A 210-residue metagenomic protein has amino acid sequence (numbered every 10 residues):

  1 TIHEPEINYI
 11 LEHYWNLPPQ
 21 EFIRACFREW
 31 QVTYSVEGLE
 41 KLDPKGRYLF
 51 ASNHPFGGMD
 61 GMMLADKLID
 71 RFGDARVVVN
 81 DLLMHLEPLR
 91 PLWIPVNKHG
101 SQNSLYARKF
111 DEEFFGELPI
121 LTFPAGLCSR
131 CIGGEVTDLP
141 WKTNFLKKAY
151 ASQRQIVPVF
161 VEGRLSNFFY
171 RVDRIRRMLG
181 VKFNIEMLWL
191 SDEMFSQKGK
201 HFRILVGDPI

Functional and structural regions predicted by a protein language model:
T1-A51, G61-M63, D70-F72, L83 (+1 more regions): Membrane-anchoring hydrophobic helices of lipid-metabolizing enzymes
E12, A25-Q31, V96-Q102, G134-E135: Short, flexible loop segments at the rims of nucleotide/cofactor-binding pockets, characterized by
E29-V36, Q102-S104, M187-L188: Short gly/ser/thr-rich secondary-structure transition/capping motifs
Y34, A75-V77, I120, I156: Hydrophobic beta-strand scaffold residues
R47-L49, E117-F123: Residue-level preference for the first positions of well-ordered beta-strands
A51, L89-K98, A125-G133: Short, basic, glycine/proline-bearing loop/turn elements
I69, G73-F115: Conserved nucleotide-cofactor-binding alpha/beta core module
P119, G126, I132-I210: A cross-family acyltransferase "interaction/gating" segment
